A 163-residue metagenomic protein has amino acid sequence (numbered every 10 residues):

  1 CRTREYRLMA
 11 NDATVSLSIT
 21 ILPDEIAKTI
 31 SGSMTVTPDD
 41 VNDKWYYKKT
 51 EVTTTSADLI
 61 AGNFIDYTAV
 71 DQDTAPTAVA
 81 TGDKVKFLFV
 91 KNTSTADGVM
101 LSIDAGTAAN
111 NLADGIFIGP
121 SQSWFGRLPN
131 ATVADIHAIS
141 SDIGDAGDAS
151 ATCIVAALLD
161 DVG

Functional and structural regions predicted by a protein language model:
R4-Q72: N-terminal low-complexity, intrinsically disordered "leader/linker" segments enriched in small/polar and basic residues
A10-I26, S140-G163: C-terminal interaction-tip segments
A75-V79: Helix-adjacent hinge/juxtasegments
A80-K86, P129-H137: Short, solvent-exposed loop/turn segments enriched in Ser/Thr/Gly
G82-K84, K91-L112: Short, surface-exposed beta-strand/strand-loop-strand elements in extracellular ectodomains
F89-S94, A138-S141: Asparagine-centered strand-capping/turn motif at beta-strand->loop junctions
F117-D135: Beta-sandwich interaction modules
